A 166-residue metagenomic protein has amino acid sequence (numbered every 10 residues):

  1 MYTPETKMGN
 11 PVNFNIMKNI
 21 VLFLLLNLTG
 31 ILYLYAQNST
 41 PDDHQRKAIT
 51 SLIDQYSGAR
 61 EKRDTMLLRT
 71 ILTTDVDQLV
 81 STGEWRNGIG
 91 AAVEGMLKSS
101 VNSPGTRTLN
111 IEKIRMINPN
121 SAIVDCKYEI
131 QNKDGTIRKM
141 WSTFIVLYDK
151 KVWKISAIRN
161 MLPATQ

Functional and structural regions predicted by a protein language model:
V12-I20: Positively charged n-region of N-terminal signal peptides that target proteins for export
L22-I31: Bacterial N-terminal signal peptides
L34-T70, T74: Short, low-complexity N-terminal intrinsically disordered segments enriched in polar/charged residues
Y56, L67-R69, V76, G88 (+3 more regions): Hydrophobic pocket/interface hotspot
L72, T82, K113-R115, C126-Y128 (+2 more regions): A mature extracytoplasmic/lumenal domain signature
D77-N87, K98-N102: A short gly/proline-enriched turn/hairpin at secondary-structure junctions
V93-D134: Surface-exposed, charged secondary-structure patches
K139-Q166: Short beta-strand edge/turn micro-motifs at domain boundaries
